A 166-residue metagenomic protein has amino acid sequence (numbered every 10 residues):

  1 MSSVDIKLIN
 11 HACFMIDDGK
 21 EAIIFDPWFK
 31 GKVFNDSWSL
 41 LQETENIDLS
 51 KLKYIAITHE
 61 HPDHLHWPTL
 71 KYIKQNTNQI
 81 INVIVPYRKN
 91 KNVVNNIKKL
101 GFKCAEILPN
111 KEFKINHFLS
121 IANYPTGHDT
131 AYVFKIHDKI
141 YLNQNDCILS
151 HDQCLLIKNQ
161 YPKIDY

Functional and structural regions predicted by a protein language model:
S2-E45, D129-D146: Conserved beta-strand hairpin/beta-sheet module of binuclear metal-dependent hydrolase folds, prominently
K20-I55, E60, W67-Y72, L149-P162: Pre-active-site segment of Zn-dependent metallo-hydrolases
E21, N76-N82, F102: A short helix->loop->beta-strand "cap" motif at the edges of active sites that frequently abuts
G31-K32, E60-L65, N90-V93, K111-K114 (+2 more regions): Active-site environment of divalent metal-dependent phosphoester hydrolases
L52, I73-I81, K135-I140: Short, surface-exposed connector motifs at secondary-structure boundaries
H66-N76, N92-K99: Metal-dependent catalytic neighborhoods of phosphoester/phosphodiester hydrolases
P68, P125-Y166: Active-site-proximal loop/helix segments of hydrolase catalytic cores
V85-K139: Metallo-beta-lactamase
